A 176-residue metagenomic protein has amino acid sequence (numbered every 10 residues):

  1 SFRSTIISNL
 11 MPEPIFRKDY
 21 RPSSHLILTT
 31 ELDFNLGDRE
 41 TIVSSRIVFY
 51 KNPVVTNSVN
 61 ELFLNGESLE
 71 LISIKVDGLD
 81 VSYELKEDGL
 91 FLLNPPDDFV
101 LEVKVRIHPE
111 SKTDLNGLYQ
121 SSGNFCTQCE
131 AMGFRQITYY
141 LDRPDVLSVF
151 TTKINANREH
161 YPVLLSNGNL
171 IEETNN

Functional and structural regions predicted by a protein language model:
F2-N176: Acidic/His-enriched low-complexity segments
